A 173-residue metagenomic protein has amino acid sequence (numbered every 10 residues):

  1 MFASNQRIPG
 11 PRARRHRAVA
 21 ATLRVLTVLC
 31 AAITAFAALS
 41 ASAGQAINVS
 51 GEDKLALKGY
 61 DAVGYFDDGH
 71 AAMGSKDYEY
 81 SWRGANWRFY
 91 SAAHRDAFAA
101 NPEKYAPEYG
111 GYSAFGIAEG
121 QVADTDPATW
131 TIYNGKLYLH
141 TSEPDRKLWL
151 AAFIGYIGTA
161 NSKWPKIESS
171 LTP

Functional and structural regions predicted by a protein language model:
M1-A21: N-terminal secretory signal peptides that target proteins for export/translocation
Q6, A37-S40: Prokaryotic Sec-type signal peptides and long signal-anchor helices with extended Leu/Ile/Val-rich h-regions
A13-R14, A31, P102: Enrichment for repetitive, rod-forming helical segments
A18, L23-V25, S142: General structural signal for secondary-structure boundaries
R24-A38: Bacterial N-terminal signal peptides
L39-P173: Charged, low-complexity intrinsically disordered segments
